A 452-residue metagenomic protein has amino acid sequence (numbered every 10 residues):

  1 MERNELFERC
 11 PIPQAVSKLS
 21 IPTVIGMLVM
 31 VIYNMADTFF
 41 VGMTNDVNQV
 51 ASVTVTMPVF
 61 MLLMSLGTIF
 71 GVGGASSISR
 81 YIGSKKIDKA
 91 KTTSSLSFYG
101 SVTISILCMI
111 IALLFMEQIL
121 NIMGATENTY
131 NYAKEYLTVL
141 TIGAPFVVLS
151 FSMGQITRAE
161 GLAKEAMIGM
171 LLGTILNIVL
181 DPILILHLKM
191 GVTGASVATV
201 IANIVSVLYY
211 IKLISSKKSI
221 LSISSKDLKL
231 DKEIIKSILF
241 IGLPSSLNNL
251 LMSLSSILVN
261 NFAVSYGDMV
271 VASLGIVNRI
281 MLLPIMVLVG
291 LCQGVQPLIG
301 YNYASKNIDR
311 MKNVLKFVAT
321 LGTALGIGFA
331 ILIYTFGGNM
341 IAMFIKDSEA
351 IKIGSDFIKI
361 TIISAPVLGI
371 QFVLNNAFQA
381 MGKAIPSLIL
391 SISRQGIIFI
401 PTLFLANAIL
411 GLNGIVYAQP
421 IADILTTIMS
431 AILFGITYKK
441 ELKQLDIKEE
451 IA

Functional and structural regions predicted by a protein language model:
M1-S20, I78-P145, H187-L243, I299-S364 (+1 more regions): Short alpha-helical transmembrane segments in multi-pass integral membrane proteins
E8-F39, M43-T44, P58-G73, S77 (+6 more regions): N-terminal transmembrane alpha-helices
S17, I32-Y33, F70, I111-F115 (+12 more regions): Residue-level signal for transmembrane alpha-helical positions in Major Facilitator Superfamily
K18-D37, V139, G173, A202-S206 (+3 more regions): Transmembrane helical elements of multi-pass membrane transporters/channels
L28, I32-V50, L120-E127, I183-M190 (+4 more regions): Helix-terminus/linker motif at the lipid-water interface of multi-pass membrane proteins
M35-F39, I110, Q118, S152-I156 (+8 more regions): Alpha-helical transmembrane segments of multipass membrane proteins
V50-I110, V147-A166, N260, S273-G337 (+2 more regions): Small-residue-rich hydrophobic transmembrane alpha-helices
L140-R158, A166-T174, A195-L208, V289-C292 (+3 more regions): Short runs within selected transmembrane alpha-helices of multi-pass transporters and secretion channels
